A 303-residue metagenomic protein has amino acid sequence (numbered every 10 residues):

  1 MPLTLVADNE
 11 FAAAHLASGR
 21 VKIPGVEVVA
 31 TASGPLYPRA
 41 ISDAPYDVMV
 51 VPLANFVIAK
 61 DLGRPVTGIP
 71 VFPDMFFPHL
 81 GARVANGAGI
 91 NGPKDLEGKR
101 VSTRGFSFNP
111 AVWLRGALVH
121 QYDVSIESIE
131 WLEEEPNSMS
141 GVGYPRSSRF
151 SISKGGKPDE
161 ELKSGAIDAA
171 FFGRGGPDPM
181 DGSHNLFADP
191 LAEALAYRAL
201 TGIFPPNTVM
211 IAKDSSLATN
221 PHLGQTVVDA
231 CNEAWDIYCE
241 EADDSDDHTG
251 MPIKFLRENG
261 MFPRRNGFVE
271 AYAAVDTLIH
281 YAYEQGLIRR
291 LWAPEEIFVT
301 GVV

Functional and structural regions predicted by a protein language model:
T4-A7, F11-G116, H120-V124, W131-S140: Short, glycine-/small- and polar/acidic-enriched structural segments that line small-molecule recognition paths
V29-R39, N91, E130-K163, K254-G260 (+1 more regions): Short helix-initiation/N-cap motifs at beta->coil->alpha
S147-E241: Pocket-lining segment of extracytoplasmic ligand-binding domains
I211, S216-E284: Secondary-structure end/capping motifs
A273-V303: Tryptophan-rich aromatic "cage" segments
